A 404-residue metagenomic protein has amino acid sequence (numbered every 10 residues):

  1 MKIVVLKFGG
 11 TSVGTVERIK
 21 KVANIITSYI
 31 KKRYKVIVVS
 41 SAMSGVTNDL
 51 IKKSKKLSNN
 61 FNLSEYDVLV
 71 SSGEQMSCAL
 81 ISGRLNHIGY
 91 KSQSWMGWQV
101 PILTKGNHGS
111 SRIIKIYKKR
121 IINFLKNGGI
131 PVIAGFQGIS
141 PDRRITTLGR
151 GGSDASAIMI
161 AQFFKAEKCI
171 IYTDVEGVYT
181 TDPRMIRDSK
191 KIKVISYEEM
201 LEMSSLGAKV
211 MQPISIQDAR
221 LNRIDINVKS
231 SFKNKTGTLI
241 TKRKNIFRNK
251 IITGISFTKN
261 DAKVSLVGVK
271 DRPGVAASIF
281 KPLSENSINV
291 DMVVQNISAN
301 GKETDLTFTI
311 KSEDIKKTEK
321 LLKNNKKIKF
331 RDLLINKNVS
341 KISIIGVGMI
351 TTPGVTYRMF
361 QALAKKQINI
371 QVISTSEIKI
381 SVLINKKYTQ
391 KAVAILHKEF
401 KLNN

Functional and structural regions predicted by a protein language model:
M1-I216, N296, I384: Nucleotide/pyrophosphate-binding catalytic subdomain
Y34, Y90, I224, I288 (+1 more regions): Short phosphate-binding/catalytic loops that engage adenosine nucleotides
W95-G97, K229-S231, V293: Conserved beta-strand termini and adjacent loop/short-helix elements that scaffold enzyme active sites in alpha/beta
L125-S140, M203-N227, V264, G268-R272 (+2 more regions): Electropositive, surface-exposed helix/loop patches at the edges of structured domains that serve as adaptable
K168-Y172, I226-V228, D291, V372: Short hydrophobic alpha-helical runs that function as membrane-insertion/retention elements
M185-K190, I195, S205, R220-D261: Acidic, glycine-rich loop-and-beta core segments that form the ion-binding/anion-interacting portion of active sites
G237-N404: A conserved regulatory-domain signal marking ACT and ACT-like small-molecule sensing domains and adjacent regulatory
